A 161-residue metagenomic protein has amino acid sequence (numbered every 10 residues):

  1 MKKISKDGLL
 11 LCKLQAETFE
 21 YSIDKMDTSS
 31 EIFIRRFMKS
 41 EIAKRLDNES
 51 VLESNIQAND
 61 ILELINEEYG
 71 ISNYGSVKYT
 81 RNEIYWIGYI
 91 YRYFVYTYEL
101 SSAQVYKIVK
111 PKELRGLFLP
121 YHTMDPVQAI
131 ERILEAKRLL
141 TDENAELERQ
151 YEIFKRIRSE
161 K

Functional and structural regions predicted by a protein language model:
M1, F19, I65-Y74: Short amphipathic alpha-helical segments and their helix-coil junctions
G8, C12, E17-N66: N-terminal interaction modules that seed assembly of large macromolecular complexes
C12, E31-I34, A43, N59-N66 (+5 more regions): Generic detector of well-ordered alpha-helical segments enriched in charged/polar residues, highlighting helical
M26-S29, I56-Q57, S101, D125-A129 (+1 more regions): Alpha-helix capping and helix-coil boundary motifs
Y69-L117, H122-Q128, K137: Charged interaction scaffolds used for protein-protein
F118-K161: Glycine-rich, aromatic-bearing surface loops/beta-hairpins
